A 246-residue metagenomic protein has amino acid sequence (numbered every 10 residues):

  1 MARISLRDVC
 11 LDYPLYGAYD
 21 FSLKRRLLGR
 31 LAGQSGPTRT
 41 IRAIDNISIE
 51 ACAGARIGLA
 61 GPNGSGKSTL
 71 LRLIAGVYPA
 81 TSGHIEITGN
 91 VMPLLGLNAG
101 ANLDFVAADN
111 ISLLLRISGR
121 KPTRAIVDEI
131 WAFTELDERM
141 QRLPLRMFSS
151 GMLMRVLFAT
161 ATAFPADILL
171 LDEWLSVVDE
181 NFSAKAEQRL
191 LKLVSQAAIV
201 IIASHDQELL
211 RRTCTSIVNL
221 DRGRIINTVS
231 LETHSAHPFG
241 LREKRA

Functional and structural regions predicted by a protein language model:
A2-R42, H237-K244: Pre-NBD coupling/linker segments of ABC/ABC-like ATPases
S5-R7, L11-P14, A53-G58, P62-S118: ABC ATPase nucleotide-binding domain signature region
T38-T40, N90, L95-V156, T160-I168 (+2 more regions): ABC-family P-loop ATPase nucleotide-binding domains
T40, I47, A55-R56: Conserved N-terminal flank of the Walker A/P-loop in ABC nucleotide-binding domains
S183-Q196: Helical segment within the ABC ATPase nucleotide-binding domain
S204-H205: H-loop/switch region of ABC-family ATPase nucleotide-binding domains
R212-N219: Conserved catalytic segment of ABC-fold P-loop ATPases
